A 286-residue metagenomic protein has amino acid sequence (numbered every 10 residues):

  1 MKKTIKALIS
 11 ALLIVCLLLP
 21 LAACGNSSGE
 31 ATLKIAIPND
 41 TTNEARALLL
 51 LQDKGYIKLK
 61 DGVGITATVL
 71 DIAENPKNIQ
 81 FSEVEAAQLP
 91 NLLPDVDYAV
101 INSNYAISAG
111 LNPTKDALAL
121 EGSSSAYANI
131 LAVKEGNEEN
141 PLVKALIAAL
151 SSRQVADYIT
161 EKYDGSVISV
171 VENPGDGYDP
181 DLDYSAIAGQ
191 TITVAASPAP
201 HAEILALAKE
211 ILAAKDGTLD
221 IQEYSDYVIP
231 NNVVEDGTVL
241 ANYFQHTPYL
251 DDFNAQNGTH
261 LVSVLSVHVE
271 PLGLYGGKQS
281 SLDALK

Functional and structural regions predicted by a protein language model:
L19-A23: C-terminal motif of bacterial Sec signal peptides marking the signal peptidase cleavage site
G29-L33, S185, G276-K286: Flexible hinge/capping segments at coil-to-helix
A31-A36, I187-A199, G217-E223: Short, well-ordered beta-strand elements
A45-L48, Q52, L142, A148-V171: Periplasmic-binding protein-like
V63-N91, I221-N232: Short helix-initiation/N-cap motifs at beta->coil->alpha
E85-A86, P94-D97, I101-I107, P198-A199 (+3 more regions): Beta->alpha turn/N-cap motifs
D95, S108-L120, D252-V264: Ligand-binding "clamshell"
Y127-A145, P271-A284: A bilobed periplasmic-binding-protein/Venus flytrap-type ligand-binding module shared by bacterial periplasmic
